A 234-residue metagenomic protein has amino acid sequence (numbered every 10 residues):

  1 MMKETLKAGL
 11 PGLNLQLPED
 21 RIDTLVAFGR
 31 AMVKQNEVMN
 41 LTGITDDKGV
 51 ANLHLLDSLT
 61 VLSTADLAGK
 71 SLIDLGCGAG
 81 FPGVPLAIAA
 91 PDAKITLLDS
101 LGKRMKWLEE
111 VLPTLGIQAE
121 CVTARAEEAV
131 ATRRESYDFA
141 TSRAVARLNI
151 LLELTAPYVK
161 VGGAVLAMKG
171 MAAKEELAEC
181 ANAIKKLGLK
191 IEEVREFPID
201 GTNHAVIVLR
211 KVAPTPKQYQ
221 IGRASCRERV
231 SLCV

Functional and structural regions predicted by a protein language model:
M1-G69, I73, K103-Q118: Class I SAM-dependent transferase core
E19, T45, T123-R125, E193-R195: Short loop/edge segments at beta-strand edges and connector loops that shape dinucleotide/nucleotide cofactor-binding
M32, L86, L108, K169 (+1 more regions): Residue-level signal for inorganic ion chemistry
D57-V145, N149-E153: Conserved SAM/SAH cofactor-binding pocket of Class I
A90, V159-V161: Helix-to-beta-strand junctions that scaffold the AdoMet/dcAdoMet cofactor pocket in Class I SAM-dependent enzymes
R104-K106, A173, L177: Short alpha-helix immediately C-terminal to the canonical SAM-binding loop
G162-A172: Conserved beta-strand signature within the Rossmann-like core of class I S-adenosyl-L-methionine
A178-S231: SAM/dcSAM-binding transferase cores
